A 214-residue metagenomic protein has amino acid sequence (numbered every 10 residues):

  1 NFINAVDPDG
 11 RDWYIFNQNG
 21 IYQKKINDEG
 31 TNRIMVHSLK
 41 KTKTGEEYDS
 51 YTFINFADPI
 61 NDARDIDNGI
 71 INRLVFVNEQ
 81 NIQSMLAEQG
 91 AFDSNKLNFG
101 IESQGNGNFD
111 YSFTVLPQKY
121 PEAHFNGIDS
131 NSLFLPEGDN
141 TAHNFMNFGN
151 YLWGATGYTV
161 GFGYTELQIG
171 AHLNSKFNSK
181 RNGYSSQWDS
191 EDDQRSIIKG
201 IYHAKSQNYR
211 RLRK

Functional and structural regions predicted by a protein language model:
N1-V77: Intrinsically disordered, compositionally biased low-complexity regions
P8, Q18, D28, K43 (+4 more regions): Intrinsically disordered, low-complexity segments enriched in small/polar residues
D49-G107, T114: Acidic-aromatic/histidine active-site loop/patch
N95-K214: Catalytic toxin/effector domains delivered as secreted proteins or via bacterial secretion systems
